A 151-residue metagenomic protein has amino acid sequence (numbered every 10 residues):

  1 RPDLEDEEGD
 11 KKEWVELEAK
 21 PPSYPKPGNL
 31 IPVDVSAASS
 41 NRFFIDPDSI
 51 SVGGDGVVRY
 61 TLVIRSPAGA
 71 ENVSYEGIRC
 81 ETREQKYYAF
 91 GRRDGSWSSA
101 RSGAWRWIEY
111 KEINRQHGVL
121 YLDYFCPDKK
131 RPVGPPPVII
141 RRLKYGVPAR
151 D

Functional and structural regions predicted by a protein language model:
R1-D151: N-terminal secretory-pathway/extracellular module detecting exported/lumenal segments and adjacent signal-anchor/first
